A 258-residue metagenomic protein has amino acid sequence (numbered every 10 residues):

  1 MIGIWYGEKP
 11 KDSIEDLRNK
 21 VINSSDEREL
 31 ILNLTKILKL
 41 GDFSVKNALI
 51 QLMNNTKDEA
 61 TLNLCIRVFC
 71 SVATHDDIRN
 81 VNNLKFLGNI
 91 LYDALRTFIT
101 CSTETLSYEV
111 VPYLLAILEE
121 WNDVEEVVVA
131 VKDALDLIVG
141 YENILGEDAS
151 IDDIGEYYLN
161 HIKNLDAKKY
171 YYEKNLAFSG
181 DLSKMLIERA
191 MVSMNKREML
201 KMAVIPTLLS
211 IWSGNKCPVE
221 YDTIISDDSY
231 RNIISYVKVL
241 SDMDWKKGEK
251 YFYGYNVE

Functional and structural regions predicted by a protein language model:
M1-A48: N-terminal segments that cap or nucleate solenoid repeat domains
M1-K9, D16, K57-L62, H75-E258: Long, helix-rich interaction regions
R28-K36, A48-L52, A60-S71, T97: Non-membrane alpha-helical segments in proteins
